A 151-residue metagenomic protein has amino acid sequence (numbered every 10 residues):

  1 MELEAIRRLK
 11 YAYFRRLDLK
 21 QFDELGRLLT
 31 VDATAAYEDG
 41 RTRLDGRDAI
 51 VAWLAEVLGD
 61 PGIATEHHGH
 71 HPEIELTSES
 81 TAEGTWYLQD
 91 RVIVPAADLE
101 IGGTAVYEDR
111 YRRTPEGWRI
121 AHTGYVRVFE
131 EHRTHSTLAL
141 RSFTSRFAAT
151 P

Functional and structural regions predicted by a protein language model:
M1-L19, D23-R27, V31: Short, low-complexity N-terminal intrinsically disordered segments enriched in polar/charged residues
D23-L88: A solvent-exposed, acidic/Ser-Thr-rich amphipathic alpha-helical stretch
E66-H71, R127, S145-P151: C-terminal-biased regions
H67-G69, I101-Y107: Short, surface-exposed coil-to-beta transition loops
E83, T104-T137: Short beta-strand edge/turn micro-motifs at domain boundaries
D90-E100: Short, cysteine-centered beta-strand-loop-beta hairpins and adjacent loop/turn segments enriched in charged/polar
E131-P151: Acidic/histidine-enriched, glycine/proline-rich intrinsically disordered or flexible terminal extensions
